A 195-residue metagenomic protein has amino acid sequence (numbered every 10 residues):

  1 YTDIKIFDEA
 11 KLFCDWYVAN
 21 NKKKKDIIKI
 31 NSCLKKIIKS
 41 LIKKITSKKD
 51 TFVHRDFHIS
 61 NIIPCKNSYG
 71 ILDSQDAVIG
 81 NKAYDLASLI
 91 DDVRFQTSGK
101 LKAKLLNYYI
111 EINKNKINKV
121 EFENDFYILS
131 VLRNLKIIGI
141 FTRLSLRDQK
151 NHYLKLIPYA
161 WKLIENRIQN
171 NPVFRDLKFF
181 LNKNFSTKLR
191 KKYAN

Functional and structural regions predicted by a protein language model:
Y1-H54, I63-C65, G70, I128 (+1 more regions): ATP-dependent phospho-/nucleotidyl transfer catalytic cores
D3, D76, G99, N124-V131 (+2 more regions): Amphipathic, non-membrane alpha-helical segments in soluble helical-bundle scaffolds
K11-N21, K82-I117, I128-D148, A160-R167: Active-site activation/catalytic loop segments of kinase-like enzymes and analogous catalytic loops in related
V53, G70-S74, Y84-A87: Activation loop entry of protein kinases
F57: Hydrophobic HxD+1 residue recognition
I62, I79-N81: Conserved protein kinase catalytic core
N118-N124: Short conserved motifs of the RecA-like P-loop NTPase core
G139-N195: ATP/Mg2+ or Mg2+-diphosphate-binding catalytic cores that bind nucleotide phosphates or diphosphates via glycine-rich
